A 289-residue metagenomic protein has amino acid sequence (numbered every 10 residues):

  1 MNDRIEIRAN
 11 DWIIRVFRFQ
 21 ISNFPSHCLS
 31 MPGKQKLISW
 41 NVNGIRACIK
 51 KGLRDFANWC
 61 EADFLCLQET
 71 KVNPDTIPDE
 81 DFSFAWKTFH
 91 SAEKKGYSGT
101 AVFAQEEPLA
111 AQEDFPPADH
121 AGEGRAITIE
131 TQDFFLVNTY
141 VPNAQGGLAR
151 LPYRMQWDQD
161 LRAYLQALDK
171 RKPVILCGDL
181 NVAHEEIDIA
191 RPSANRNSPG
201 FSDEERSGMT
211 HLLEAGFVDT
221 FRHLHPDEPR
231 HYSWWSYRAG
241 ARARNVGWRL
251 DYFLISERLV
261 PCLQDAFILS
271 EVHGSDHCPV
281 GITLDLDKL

Functional and structural regions predicted by a protein language model:
N23, H27-F82, W86-T88, A92-S98 (+2 more regions): N-terminal, active-site-proximal structural segment of metallo-dependent hydrolase catalytic domains
Q35-N43, D133-Q145, C177: Active-site-proximal beta-strand elements of phosphoester/diester hydrolases
N41, A57-D75, L136, L165-E186 (+4 more regions): Active-site beta-strand/loop signature of hydrolases that rely on acidic residues for catalysis
F64, F84-W86, W157-L250: Metal-dependent phosphoesterases centered on the DNase I-like endonuclease/exonuclease/phosphatase
K71, I77-A144: Structured beta-strand-rich core segments of catalytic domains in phosphoester-bond hydrolases
K95-A111, A239-P261: Conserved beta strand-loop-helix elements of the APE1-like EEP
P116-P117, V141-D158, S193-S198: Surface-exposed cleft-lining segments at the edges of enzyme active sites
